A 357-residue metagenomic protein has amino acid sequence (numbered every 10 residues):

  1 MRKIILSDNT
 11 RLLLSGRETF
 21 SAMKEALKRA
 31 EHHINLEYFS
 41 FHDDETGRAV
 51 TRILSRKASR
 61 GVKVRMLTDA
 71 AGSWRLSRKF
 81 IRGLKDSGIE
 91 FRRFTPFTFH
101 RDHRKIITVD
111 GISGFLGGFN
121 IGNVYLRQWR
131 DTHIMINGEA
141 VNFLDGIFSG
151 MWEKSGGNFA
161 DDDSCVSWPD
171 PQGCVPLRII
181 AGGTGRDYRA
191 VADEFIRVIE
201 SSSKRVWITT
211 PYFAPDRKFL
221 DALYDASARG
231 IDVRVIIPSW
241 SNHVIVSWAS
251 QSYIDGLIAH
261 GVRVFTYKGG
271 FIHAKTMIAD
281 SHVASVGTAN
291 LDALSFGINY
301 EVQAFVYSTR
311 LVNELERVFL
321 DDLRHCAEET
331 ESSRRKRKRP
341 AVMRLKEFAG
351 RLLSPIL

Functional and structural regions predicted by a protein language model:
M1-L357: Charged, low-complexity intrinsically disordered terminal segments
